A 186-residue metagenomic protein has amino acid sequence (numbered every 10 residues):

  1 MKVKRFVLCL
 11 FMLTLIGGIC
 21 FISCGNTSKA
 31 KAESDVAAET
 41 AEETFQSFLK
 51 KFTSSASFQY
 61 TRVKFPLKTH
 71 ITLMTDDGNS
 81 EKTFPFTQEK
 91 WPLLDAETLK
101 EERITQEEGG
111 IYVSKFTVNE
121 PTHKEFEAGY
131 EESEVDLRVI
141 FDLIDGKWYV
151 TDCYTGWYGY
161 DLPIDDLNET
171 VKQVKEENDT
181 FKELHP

Functional and structural regions predicted by a protein language model:
K2-F11: Bacterial N-terminal signal peptides that target proteins for export
C20-S23: C-terminal motif of bacterial Sec signal peptides marking the signal peptidase cleavage site
T27-G78: N-terminal export/targeting and maturation segments
L49, T69-V135: Surface-exposed, charged secondary-structure patches
S57-Y60, V135, K147: Primarily extracytoplasmic ectodomains and periplasmic/lumenal surface modules that are beta-strand-rich
F116-E125, G129-V135, I144, T151-P186: Low-complexity, intrinsically disordered terminal/linker segments enriched in charged and Gly/Pro repeats
R138-I140: Short, surface-exposed charged micro-motifs
